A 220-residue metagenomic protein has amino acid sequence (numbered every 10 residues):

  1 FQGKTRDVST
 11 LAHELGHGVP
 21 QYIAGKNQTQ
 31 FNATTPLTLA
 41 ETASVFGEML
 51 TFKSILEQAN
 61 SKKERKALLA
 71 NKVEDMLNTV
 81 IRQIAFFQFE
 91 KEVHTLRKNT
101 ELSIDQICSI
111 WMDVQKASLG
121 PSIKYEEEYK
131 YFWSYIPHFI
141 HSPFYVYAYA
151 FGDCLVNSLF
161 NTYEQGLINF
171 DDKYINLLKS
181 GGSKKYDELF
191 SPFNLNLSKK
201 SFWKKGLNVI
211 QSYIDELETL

Functional and structural regions predicted by a protein language model:
F1-R6, A24-T35, K66-D75, T95-L96 (+1 more regions): Glycine- and acidic
Q2-Y22, S44, M49, F89 (+1 more regions): Active-site recognition of the HExxH zinc-binding catalytic motif
K4, P36, K184-E188: Secondary-structure junction/capping motif
L11, V19, S54-E57, K63 (+2 more regions): C-terminal, non-catalytic "cap/extension" segments appended to globular domains
A24, T34-K63, K72-E74, N78 (+1 more regions): Post-HExxH zinc-binding segment in Zn-dependent metallohydrolases
